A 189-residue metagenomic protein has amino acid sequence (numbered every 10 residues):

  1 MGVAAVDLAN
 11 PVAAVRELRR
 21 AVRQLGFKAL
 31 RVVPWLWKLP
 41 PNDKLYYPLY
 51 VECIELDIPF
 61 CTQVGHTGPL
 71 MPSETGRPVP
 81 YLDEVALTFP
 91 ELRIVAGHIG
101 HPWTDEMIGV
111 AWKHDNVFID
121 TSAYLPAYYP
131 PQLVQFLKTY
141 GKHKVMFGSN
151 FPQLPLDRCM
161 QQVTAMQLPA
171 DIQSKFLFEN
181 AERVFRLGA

Functional and structural regions predicted by a protein language model:
M1-G76, A127, A189: Active-site gating/metal-coordination segments in enzymes
M1-V3, C61, V95, F118-D120 (+1 more regions): Structural detector of well-ordered beta-strand residues that form the stable sheet scaffold of enzyme domains
G2, A21, L30, C53 (+6 more regions): Divalent metal-coordination and catalytic microenvironments
R16-R20, G141-M146, L154-A189: Mid-to-C-terminal alpha-helical segments outside catalytic/metal-binding sites
E17-G26, P48-E55, E84-F89, I108-H114 (+1 more regions): Acidic (Asp/Glu)-rich catalytic clusters
M71-P80, T104-K113, Y129-K138, Q153-A165: Histidine/acidic-residue-rich catalytic or RNA/ligand-binding cores of hydrolases and nuclease-related proteins
H98, D120-S122, F136, Y140-D157: Short acidic/histidine-rich active-site segments
V117-Y128: His/Asp/Glu-enriched short active-site or ligand-binding loop at hydrolase and phosphoryl-transfer sites
